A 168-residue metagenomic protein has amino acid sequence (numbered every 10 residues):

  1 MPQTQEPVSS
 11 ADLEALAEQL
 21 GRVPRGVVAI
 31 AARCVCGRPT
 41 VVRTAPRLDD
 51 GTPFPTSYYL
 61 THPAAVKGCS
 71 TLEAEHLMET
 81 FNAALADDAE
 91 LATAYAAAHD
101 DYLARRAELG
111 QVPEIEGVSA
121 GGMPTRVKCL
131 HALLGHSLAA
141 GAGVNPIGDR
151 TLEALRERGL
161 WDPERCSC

Functional and structural regions predicted by a protein language model:
M1-C168: Preference for intrinsically disordered or flexible, low-complexity segments and adjacent hinge/connector residues
